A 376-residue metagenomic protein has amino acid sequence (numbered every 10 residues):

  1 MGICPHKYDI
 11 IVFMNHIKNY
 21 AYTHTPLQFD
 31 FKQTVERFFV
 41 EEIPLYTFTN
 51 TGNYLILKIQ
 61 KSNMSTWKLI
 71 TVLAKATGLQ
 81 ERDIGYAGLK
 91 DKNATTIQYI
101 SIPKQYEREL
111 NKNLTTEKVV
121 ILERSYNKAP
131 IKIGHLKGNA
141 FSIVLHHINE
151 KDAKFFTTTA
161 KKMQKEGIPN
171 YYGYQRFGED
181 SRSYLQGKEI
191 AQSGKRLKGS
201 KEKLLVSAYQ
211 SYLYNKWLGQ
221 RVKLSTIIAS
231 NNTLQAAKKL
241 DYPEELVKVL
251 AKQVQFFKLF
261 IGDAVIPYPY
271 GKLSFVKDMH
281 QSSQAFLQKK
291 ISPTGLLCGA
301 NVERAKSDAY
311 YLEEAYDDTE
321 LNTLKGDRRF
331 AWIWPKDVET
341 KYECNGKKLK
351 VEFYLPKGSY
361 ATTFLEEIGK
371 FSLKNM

Functional and structural regions predicted by a protein language model:
C4-M376: Non-catalytic, substrate/partner-engaging modules appended to enzymatic cores
